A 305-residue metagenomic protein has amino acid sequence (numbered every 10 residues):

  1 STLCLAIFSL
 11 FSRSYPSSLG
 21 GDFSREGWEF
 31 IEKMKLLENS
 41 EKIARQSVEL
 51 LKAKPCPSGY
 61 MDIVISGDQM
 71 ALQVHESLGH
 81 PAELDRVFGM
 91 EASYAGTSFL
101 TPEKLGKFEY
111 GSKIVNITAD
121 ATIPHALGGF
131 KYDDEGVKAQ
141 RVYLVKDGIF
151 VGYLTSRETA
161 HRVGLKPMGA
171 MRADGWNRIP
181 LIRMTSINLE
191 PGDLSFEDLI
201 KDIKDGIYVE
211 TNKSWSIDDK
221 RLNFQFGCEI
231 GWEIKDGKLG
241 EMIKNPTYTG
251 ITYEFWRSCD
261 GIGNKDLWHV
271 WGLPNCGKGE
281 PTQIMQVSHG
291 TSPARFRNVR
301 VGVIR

Functional and structural regions predicted by a protein language model:
S1-R305: N-terminal small-residue-enriched
